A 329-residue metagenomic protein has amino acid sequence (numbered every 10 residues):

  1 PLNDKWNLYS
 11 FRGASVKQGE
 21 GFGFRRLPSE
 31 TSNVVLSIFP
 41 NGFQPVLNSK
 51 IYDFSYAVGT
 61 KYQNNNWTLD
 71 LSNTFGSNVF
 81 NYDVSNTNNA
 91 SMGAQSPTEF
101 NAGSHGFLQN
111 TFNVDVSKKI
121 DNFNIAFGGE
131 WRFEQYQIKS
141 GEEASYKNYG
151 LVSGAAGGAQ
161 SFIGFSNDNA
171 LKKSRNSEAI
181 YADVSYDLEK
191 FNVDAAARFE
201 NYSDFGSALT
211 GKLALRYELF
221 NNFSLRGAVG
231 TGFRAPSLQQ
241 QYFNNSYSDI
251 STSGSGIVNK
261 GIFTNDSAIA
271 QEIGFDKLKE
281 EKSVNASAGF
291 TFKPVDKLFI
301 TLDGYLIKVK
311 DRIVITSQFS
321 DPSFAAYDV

Functional and structural regions predicted by a protein language model:
P1-G23, P28, V34-S37, N41 (+1 more regions): Transmembrane beta-barrel wall of Gram-negative outer-membrane proteins
L2, Y56-Y62, V114-K118, A182-Y186 (+3 more regions): Residues on the lipid-exposed face of transmembrane beta-strands in outer-membrane beta-barrel proteins
K5-L8, N66-L69, N122-I125, K190-V193 (+2 more regions): Repeated loop/turn-to-beta-strand initiation elements of outer-membrane beta-barrel proteins
S10-R12, L71-N73, I125-G129, A195 (+4 more regions): Membrane-embedded beta-strand positions of outer-membrane beta-barrel proteins
A14-Q18, N64-N66, F75-V79, W131-Q137 (+5 more regions): Transmembrane beta-strands of outer-membrane beta-barrel pores
P28-G42, V84, N88-F100, K139-S166 (+2 more regions): Surface-exposed loop/turn segments flanking beta-strands in extracellular/periplasmic regions
F43-V58, Y62-N66, F75, T87-N192: Outer-membrane beta-barrel transmembrane domain signature of Gram-negative proteins, especially the mid-to-C-terminal
F165-S177, N222, G232-T301, K308: Outer-membrane beta-barrel signature, preferentially recognizing the C-terminal barrel domain of Gram-negative
